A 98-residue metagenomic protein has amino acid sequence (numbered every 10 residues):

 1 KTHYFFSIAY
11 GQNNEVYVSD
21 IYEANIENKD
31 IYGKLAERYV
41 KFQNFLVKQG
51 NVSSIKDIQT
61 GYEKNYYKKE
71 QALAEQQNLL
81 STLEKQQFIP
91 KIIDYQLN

Functional and structural regions predicted by a protein language model:
K1-E37, P90: Short Trp-Ser/Thr-centered turn/loop motifs at beta-strand boundaries
I21-N25, I55-Q71: A short, exposed loop/beta-hairpin motif centered on an aromatic-Gly-Thr core
I31-I58: Short, glycine- and small/hydrophobic-rich beta-strand elements in well-ordered beta-sheets
Y67-E84: A short, charged, amphipathic alpha-helix used as a generic interaction element across diverse proteins
K85-N98: Short, low-complexity, Pro/Ser/Thr/Gly-rich segments in the mature regions of secreted, periplasmic
